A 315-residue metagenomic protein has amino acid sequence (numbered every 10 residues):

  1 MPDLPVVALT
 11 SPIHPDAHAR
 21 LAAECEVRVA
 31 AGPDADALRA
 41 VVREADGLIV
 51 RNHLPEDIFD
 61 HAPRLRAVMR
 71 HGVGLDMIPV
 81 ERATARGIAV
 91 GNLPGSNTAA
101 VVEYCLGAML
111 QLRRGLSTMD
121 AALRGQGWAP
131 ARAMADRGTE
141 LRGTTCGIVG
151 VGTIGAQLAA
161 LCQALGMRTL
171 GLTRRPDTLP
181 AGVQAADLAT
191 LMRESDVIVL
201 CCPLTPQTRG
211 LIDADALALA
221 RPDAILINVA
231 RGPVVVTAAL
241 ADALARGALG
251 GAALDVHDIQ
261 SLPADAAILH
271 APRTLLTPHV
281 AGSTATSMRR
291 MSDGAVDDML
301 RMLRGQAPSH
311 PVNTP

Functional and structural regions predicted by a protein language model:
M1-L93, D213: An N-terminal-biased, well-structured beta-alpha scaffold segment characteristic of Rossmann-like dinucleotide-binding
S11, A31, G171-R175, A230: N-terminal Rossmann-fold cofactor-binding loop
D46-G47, A67, V197, I225 (+2 more regions): Short, Asp-centered acidic motifs that coordinate Mg2+ and/or phosphate in catalytic or ligand-binding sites
E56, R174-A267: Rossmann-like adenosine-cofactor binding region
T84, G91-Y104, T118, R137 (+1 more regions): C-terminal helix-to-coil terminal segments
R86, P94-T145, A160: Phosphate-binding beta-alpha-beta segment of Rossmann-like dinucleotide-binding domains, i.e., the NAD(P)
V151-G152: Glycine-rich Rossmann-fold phosphate-binding loop(s) that bind the pyrophosphate of adenine dinucleotide cofactors
G155-A156: N-terminal Rossmann-fold NAD(P) dinucleotide-binding loop
